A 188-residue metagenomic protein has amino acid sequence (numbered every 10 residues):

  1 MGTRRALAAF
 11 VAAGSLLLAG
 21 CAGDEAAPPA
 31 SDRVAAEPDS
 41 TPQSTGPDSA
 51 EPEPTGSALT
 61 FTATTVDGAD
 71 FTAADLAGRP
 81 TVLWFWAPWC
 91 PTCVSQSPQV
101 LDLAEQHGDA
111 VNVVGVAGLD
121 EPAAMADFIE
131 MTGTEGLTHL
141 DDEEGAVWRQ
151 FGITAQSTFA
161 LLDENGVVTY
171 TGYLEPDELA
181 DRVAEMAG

Functional and structural regions predicted by a protein language model:
M1-F10: Bacterial N-terminal signal peptides that target proteins for export
L17-G20: C-terminal motif of bacterial Sec signal peptides marking the signal peptidase cleavage site
G23-D32: Bacterial Sec signal peptide processing site at the extreme N-terminus
D32-A73: N-terminal "domain-start" segment that seeds a small globular fold
T72-V94: Short active-site neighborhood of thiol/selenol oxidoreductases, capturing the structured segment around
V82-L83, V113, F159: Hydrophobic beta-strand anchors of alpha/beta hydrolase catalytic cores
V94-T132, E143-E144: Structural microenvironment flanking redox-active thiols in thiol-disulfide oxidoreductases
E130-E135, E143-G188: Thiol/disulfide oxidoreductase modules built on the thioredoxin-like
